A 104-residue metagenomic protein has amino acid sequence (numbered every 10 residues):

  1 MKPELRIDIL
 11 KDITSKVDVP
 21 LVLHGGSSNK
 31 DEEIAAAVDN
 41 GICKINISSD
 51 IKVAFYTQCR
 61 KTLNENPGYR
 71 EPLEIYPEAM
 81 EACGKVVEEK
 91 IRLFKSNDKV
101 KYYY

Functional and structural regions predicted by a protein language model:
K2-L23: Alpha-helix-loop-beta-strand connector modules within alpha/beta enzyme cores
D8-D12, A36, K85, E89: Alpha-helical scaffolding segments of alpha/beta enzyme cores, especially the outer helices of TIM-barrel or partial
V22-H24, Y76-P77: Active-site mouth loops of central-metabolism enzymes
H24-S28, S48-D50: Active-site beta-loop-alpha junctions enriched in small/polar residues
G26-I42: Catalytic cores of alpha/beta
K30-E33, V53-Q58, T62: Short active-site-adjacent structural elements
N40-Y56: Glycine-rich phosphate-binding active-site loops on the catalytic face of alpha/beta enzymes
T62-Y104: Extended, intrinsically disordered, low-complexity segments
